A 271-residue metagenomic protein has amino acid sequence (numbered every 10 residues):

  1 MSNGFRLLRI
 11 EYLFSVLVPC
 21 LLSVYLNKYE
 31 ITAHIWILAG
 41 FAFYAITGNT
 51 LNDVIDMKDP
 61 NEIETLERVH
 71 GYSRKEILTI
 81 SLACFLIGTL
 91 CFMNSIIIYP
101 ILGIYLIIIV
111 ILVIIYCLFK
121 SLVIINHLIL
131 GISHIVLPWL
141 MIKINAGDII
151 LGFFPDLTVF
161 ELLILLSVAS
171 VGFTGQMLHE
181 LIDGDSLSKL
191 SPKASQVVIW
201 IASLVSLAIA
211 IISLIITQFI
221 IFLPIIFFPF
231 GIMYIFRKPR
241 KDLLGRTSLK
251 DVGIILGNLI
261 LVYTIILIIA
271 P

Functional and structural regions predicted by a protein language model:
S2, H70-I150, R237-K238: Intramembrane alpha-helical segments
Y12, I31-I37, I98-L106, V123-L128 (+1 more regions): Short, aromatic-rich membrane-interface segments at the entry and exit of alpha-helical transmembrane domains
F14-S23, H70, L128-A146, S195-L204 (+1 more regions): Small-residue-rich segments of transmembrane alpha-helices in multi-pass membrane proteins, especially helix faces
L17-V54, G103-I114, L140, F153-L178: Membrane-embedded alpha-helical segments that form the functional core of polytopic membrane enzymes, especially those
Y29, E62-E67, S121-L122, G152-F153 (+3 more regions): Membrane-interface helix-boundary motifs at transmembrane edges
F41-I87, V168-A210: Solvent-exposed interhelical
V54, K58, I111-I125, L178-S186 (+1 more regions): C-terminal ends of transmembrane helices
I220-P271: Extended hydrophobic alpha-helices typical of membrane-associated regions
